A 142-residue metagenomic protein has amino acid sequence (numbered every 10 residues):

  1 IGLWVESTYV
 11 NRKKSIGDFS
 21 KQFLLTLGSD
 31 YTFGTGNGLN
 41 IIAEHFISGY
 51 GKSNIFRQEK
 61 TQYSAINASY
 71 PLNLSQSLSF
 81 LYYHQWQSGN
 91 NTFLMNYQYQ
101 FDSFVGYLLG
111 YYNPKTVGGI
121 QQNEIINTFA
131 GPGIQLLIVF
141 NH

Functional and structural regions predicted by a protein language model:
I1-Y83: Detector for outer-membrane/organellar transmembrane beta-barrel domains, recognizing the amphipathic beta-strand
E6, S79-L81, M95, V105-Y111: Conserved active-site loop/cleft motifs that coordinate metal ions or position small ligands
G17, S53-I55, L109, G118-Q122: Outer-membrane beta-barrel and related beta-rich outer-membrane complex signature in Gram-negative bacteria
K21-Q22, Q58-Q62, N96-Q98, E124-T128: Flexible, surface-exposed loop regions and adjacent strand-edge segments of Gram-negative outer-membrane beta-barrel
L27-Y31, I66-Y70, M95-Y99, I134-F140: Residues on the lipid-exposed face of transmembrane beta-strands in outer-membrane beta-barrel proteins
W86-S88: Acidic-and-aromatic substrate-binding clefts and catalytic sites of carbohydrate-active enzymes
Y99-V105, G110-Y112, T128-H142: Outer-membrane beta-barrel "beta-signal"
